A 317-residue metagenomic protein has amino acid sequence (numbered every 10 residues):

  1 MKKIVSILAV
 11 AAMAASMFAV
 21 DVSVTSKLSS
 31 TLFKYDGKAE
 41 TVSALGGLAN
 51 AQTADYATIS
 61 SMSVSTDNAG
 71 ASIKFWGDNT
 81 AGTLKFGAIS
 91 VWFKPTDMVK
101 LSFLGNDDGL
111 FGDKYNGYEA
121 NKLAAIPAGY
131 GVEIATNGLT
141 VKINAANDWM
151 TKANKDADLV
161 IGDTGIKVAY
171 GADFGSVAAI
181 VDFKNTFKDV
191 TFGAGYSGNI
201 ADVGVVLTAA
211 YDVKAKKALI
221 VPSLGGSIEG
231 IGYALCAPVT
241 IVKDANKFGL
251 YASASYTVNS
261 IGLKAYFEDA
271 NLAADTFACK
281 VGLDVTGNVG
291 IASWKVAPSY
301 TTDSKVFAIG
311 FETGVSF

Functional and structural regions predicted by a protein language model:
K2-D108, G112-P127, V132-N147, A153-I166 (+8 more regions): Beta-barrel outer-membrane channel/assembly domains of diderm bacteria
A172-A178, D182-A273: Detector for outer-membrane/organellar transmembrane beta-barrel domains, recognizing the amphipathic beta-strand
